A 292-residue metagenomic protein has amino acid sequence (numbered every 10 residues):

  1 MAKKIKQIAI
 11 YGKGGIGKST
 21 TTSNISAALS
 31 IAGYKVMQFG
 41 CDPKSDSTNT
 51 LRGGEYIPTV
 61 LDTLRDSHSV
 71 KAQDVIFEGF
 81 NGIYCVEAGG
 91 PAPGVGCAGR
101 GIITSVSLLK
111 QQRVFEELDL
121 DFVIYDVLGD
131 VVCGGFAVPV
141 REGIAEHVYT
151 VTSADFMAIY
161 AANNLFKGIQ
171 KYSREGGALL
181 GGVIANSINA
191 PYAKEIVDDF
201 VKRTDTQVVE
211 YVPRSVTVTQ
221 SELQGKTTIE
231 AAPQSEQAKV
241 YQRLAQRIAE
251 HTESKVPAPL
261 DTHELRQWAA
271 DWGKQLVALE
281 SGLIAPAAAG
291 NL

Functional and structural regions predicted by a protein language model:
K3-P43: Walker A/P-loop phosphate-binding motif and the immediately C-terminal alpha-helix
Q7, Q38, I83-C85, V208-Y211: Conserved beta-strand scaffold positions in the cores of enzyme catalytic domains, especially in NTP/NDP-utilizing
G14, V86, S105, D126 (+3 more regions): Residue-level signature of catalytic and energy-coupling elements of molecular machines, predominantly ATP/GTP-dependent
A28-A88: N-terminal phosphate/diphosphate-binding loop that engages ATP/GTP or pyrophosphate donors across diverse enzyme folds
P43-S45, G90, G129, N189: Short, glycine/acidic-enriched loop or turn micro-motifs at the edges of active sites
G90-R100, F156-M157: Flexible beta-alpha connector loops of hexameric P-loop NTPases
Q111, F115-F122, V127-R214, T219-Q220: Conserved catalytic-core segment of NTP-binding enzymes
K171-L292: C-terminal lobe/tail of nucleotide-utilizing enzymes
